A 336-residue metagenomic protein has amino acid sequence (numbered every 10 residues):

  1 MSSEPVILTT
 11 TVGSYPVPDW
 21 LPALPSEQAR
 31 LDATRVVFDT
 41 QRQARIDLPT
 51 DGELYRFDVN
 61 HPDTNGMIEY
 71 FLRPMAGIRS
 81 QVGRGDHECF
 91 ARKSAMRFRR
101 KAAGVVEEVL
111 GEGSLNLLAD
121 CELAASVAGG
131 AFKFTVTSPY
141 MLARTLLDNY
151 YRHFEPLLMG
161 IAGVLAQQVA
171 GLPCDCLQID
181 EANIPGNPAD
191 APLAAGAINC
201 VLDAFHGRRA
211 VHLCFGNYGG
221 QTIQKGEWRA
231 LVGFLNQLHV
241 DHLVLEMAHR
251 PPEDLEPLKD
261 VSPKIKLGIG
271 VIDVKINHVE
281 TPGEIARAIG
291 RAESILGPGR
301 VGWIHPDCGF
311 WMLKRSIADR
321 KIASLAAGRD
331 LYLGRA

Functional and structural regions predicted by a protein language model:
M1-A336: Domain-level signal for soluble alpha/beta catalytic cores
